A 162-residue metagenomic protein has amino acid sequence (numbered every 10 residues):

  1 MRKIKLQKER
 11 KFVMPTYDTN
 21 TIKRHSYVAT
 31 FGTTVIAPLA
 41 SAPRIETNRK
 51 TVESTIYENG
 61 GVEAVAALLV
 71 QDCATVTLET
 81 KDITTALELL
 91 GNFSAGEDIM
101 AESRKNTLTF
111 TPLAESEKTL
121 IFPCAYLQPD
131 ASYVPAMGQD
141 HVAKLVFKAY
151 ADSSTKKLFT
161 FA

Functional and structural regions predicted by a protein language model:
M1-V13: Short, Lys/Arg-enriched N-terminal segments with co-localized hydrophobic residues within the first ~10-30 amino acids
R10-T85, Y126-V142: Solvent-exposed edge beta-strands and adjacent loop segments that serve as assembly or binding interfaces
A29-F31, F110-S116, A149: Short acidic, glycine-rich loop/turn motifs
V35-A37, E117-L120: Surface-exposed loop/edge segments in extracytoplasmic proteins
T75-E79, T107-T109, K144-K148: Beta-strand secondary-structure signal
T85-L90, K156-K157: Short, conserved charged micro-motifs
L90-T119: Short, acidic/charged, Gly/Pro-enriched secondary-structure junctions
K118-A162: Mixed-charge, glycine-accented linear interaction segment located at domain edges/termini
